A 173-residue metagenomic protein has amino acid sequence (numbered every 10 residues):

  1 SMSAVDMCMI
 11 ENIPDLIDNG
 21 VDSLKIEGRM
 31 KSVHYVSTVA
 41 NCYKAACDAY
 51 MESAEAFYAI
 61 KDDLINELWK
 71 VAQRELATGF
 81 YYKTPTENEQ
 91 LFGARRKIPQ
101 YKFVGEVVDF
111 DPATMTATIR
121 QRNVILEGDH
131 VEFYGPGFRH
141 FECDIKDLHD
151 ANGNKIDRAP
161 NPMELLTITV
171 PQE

Functional and structural regions predicted by a protein language model:
S1-E173: Surface-exposed amphipathic alpha-helical tracts and adjacent flexible/coil segments at the periphery of soluble enzymes
